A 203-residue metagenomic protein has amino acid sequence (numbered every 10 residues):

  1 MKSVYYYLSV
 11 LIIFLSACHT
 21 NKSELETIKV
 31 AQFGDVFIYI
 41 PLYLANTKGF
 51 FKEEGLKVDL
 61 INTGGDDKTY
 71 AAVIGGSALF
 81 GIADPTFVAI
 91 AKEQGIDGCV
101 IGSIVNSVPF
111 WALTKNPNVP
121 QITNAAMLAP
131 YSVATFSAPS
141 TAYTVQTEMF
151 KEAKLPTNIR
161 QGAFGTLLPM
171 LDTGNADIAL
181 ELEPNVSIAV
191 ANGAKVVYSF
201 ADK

Functional and structural regions predicted by a protein language model:
F14-A17: C-terminal motif of bacterial Sec signal peptides marking the signal peptidase cleavage site
S23-E26, I90-I101, P156, I188-D202: Ligand-binding "clamshell"
E24-V36, L56-N62, P130-A134, R160: Short, well-ordered beta-strand elements
I28-T47, G64-D66, G75, P139: Extracytoplasmic "Venus flytrap"
V36-N62, I90-Q94, T144-M149: Short, polar/charged alpha-helical segment
K57-G64, I82, L155-F164: Short beta-strand-to-loop elements that line the ligand-binding cleft of bilobed periplasmic-binding protein-like
T86, P117, G165-K203: Pocket-lining segment of extracytoplasmic ligand-binding domains
N116-S132: Flexible hinge/capping segments at coil-to-helix
